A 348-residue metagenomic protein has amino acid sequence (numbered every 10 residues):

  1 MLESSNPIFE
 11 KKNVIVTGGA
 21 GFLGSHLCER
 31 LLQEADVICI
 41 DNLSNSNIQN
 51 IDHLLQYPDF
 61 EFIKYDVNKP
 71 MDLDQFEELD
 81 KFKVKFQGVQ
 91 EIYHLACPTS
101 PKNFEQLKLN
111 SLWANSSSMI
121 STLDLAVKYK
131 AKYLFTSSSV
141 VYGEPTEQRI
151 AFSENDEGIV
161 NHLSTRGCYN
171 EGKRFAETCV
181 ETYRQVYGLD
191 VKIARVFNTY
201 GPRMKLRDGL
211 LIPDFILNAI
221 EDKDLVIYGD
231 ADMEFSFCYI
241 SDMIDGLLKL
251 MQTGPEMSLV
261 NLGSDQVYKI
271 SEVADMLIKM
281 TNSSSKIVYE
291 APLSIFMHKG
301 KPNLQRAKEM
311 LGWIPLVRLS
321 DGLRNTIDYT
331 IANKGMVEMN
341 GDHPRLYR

Functional and structural regions predicted by a protein language model:
M1-F197, N325, A332-M339, H343-R348: N-terminal Rossmann-like NAD(P)+-binding domain of SDR-like oxidoreductases, especially those catalyzing
L27, L247-M251, A274-L277, L323-T330: Hydrophobic "lid"/C-terminal helical patch of Rossmann-like NAD(P)-dependent dehydrogenase/epimerase domains
P58, S153-V160, F215-I227, T253 (+2 more regions): A short C-terminal helix-loop "cap" of Rossmann-like NAD(P)-dependent dehydrogenase/epimerase domains
Q106, A114-S117, G167-E171, R207-L210 (+4 more regions): Residue-level signal for the nucleotide or nucleotide-sugar donor/cofactor binding architecture
T146, R174, D190, T199-P213 (+5 more regions): Glycine/proline-rich active-site loop of Rossmann-fold NAD(P)-dependent oxidoreductases
F175, C179, Y183, F215 (+2 more regions): Hydrophobic alpha-helix immediately C-terminal to the catalytic Tyr-X-X-X-Lys motif of short-chain
D230-D232, M257-V260, K269-D275, N282-K299 (+2 more regions): C-terminal "lid/loop" region of Rossmann-like NAD(P)-dependent oxidoreductases
M243, L247, L262, V273 (+2 more regions): Non-catalytic, hydrophobic alpha-helical segments
